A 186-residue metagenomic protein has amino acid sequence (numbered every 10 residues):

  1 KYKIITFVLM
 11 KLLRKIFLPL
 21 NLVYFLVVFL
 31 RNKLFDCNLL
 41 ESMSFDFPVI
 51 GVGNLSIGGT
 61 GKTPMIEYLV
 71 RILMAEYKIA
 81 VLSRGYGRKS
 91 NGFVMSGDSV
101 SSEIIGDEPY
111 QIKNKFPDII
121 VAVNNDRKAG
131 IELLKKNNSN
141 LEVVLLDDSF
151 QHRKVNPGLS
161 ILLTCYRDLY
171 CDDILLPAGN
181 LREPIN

Functional and structural regions predicted by a protein language model:
T6, L73-M74, F116: Alpha-helix C-terminal capping segments
F7-P48: A transmembrane-helix-recognition feature enriched in membrane-embedded lipid enzymes and envelope glyco-/phospholipid
N21, V28, I50, E67-R71 (+2 more regions): N-terminal, well-ordered alpha-helical segments
N32-D98: Walker A (P-loop) phosphate-binding motif
Y86-K115, I119-N186: Phosphate/Mg2+-binding loops and adjacent switch elements in nucleotide/diphosphate-handling enzyme cores
